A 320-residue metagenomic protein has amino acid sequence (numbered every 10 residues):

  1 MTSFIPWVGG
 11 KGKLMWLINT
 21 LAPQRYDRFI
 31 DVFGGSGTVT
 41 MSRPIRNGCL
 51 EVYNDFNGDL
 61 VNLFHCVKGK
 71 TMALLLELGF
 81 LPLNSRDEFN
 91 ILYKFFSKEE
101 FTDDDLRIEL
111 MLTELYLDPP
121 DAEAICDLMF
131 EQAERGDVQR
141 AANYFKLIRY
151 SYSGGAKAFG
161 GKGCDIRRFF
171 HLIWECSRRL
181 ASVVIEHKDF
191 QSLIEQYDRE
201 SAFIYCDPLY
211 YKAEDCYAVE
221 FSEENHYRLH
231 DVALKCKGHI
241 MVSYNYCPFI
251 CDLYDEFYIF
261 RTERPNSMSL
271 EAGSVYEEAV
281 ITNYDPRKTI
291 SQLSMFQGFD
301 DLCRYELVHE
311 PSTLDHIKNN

Functional and structural regions predicted by a protein language model:
M1-G34, T38-T40, R46: S-adenosyl-L-methionine
D27, E51, F203: Hydrophobic "anchor" residues on beta-strands that sit immediately upstream of conserved functional sites
D31, Y53, V242: Conserved SAM-binding loop
S36-V39, N57-L60, G69, Y150-S153 (+5 more regions): Short, solvent-exposed loop/turn segments at secondary-structure junctions
R43-R46, E195-R199, P248-E256: Short loop/helix-cap segments at secondary-structure boundaries that form the rim of catalytic
C49-V184, M295, D300-P311: Class I S-adenosyl-L-methionine-dependent methyltransferase module
V184-S222: Active-site segment flanking the S-adenosylmethionine/decSAM binding pocket in AdoMet-dependent transferases
S222-N320: Long, positively charged, glycine-interspersed low-complexity recognition regions
